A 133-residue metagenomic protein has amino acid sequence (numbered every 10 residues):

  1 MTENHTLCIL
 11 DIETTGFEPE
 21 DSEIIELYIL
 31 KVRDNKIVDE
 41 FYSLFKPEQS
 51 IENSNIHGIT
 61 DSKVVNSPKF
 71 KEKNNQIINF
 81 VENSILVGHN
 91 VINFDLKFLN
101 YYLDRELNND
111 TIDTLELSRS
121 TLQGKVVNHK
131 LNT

Functional and structural regions predicted by a protein language model:
M1-N109, Q123-T133: Conserved non-catalytic scaffold segment of RNase H-like nuclease domains
E106-S118: Short, acidic/small-residue loops that bind anionic groups at enzyme active sites
